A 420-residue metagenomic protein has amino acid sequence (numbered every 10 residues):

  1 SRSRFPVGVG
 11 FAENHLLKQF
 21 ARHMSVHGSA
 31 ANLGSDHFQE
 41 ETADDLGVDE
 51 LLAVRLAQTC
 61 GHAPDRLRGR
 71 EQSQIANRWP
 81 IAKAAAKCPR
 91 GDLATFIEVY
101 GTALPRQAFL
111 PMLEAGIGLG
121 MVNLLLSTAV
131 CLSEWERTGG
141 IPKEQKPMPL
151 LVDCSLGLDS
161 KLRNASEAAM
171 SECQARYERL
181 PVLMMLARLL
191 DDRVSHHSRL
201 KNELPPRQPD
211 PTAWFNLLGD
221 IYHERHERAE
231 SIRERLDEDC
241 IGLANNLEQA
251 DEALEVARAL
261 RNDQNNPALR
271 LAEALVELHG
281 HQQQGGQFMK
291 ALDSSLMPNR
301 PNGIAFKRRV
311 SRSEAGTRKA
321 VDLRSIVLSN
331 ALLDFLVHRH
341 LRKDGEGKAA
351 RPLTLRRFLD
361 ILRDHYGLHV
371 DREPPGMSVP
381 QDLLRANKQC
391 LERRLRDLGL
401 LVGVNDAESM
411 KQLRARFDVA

Functional and structural regions predicted by a protein language model:
S1-E277: Long, compositionally biased intrinsically disordered regions
F11, H15, V327, L353 (+1 more regions): Residues within HEAT/ARM-like alpha-solenoid scaffolds
L247-H338: Long, low-complexity, charged/polar intrinsically disordered regions in eukaryotic proteins
V321-R324, H340-A349, P375-D382: Short, contiguous acidic/charged loop-to-helix segments that flank catalytic cores in large enzymes
V327-L355: Positively charged, polyanion-binding regions of nucleic-acid-associated proteins
D334, R356-D360, Q389, R393: Feature representing long, continuous alpha-helical segments
A349-H365, H369-S378: Short acidic, hydrophobic short linear motifs in intrinsically disordered regions
Q381-A420: C-terminal engagement modules used by replication, chromatin/transcription, nuclear envelope/ESCRT, and ubiquitin
